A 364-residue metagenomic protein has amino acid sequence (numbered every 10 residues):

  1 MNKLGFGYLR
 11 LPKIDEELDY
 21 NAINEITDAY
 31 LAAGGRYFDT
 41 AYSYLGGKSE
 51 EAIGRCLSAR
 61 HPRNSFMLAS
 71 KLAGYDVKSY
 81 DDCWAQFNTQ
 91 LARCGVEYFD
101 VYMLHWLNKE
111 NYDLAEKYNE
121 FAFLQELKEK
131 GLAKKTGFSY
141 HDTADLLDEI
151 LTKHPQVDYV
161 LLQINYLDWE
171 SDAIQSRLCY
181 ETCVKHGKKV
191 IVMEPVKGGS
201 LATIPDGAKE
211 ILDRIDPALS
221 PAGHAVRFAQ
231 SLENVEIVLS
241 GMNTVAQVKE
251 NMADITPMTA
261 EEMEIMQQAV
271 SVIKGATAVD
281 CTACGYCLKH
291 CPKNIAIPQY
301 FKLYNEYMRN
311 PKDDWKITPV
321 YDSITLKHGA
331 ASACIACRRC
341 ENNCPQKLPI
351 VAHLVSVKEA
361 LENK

Functional and structural regions predicted by a protein language model:
M1-F66, F123, E129: N-terminal binding-site loop/beta-alpha segment at the start of enzyme catalytic domains that lines or forms
N2, R36, E97-D100, K134 (+2 more regions): Short acidic/polar active-site loop segments enriched in Thr and Asp
L9-N21, K71-D81, E110-D113, K209-P217: Active-site mouth loops of central-metabolism enzymes
A22, L107-T282, Y286, H290-I295 (+3 more regions): Beta/alpha (TIM)-barrel catalytic core signal, keyed to glycine-rich beta->alpha loops juxtaposed to Asp/Glu that bind
D39-T40, S70, V192: Hydrophobic residues in well-ordered beta-strands that form the structural core
K48-A59, Y80-L91, G95, Y112-A122 (+1 more regions): Distinct, well-ordered alpha-helical segments
N64-D76, Y102-H105: A short, structured active-site edge motif that brings together acidic residues
T259-A278, N294-S332, C337-E341, K347-K364: Ferredoxin-type iron-sulfur electron-transfer modules in oxidoreductases and energy-metabolism complexes
